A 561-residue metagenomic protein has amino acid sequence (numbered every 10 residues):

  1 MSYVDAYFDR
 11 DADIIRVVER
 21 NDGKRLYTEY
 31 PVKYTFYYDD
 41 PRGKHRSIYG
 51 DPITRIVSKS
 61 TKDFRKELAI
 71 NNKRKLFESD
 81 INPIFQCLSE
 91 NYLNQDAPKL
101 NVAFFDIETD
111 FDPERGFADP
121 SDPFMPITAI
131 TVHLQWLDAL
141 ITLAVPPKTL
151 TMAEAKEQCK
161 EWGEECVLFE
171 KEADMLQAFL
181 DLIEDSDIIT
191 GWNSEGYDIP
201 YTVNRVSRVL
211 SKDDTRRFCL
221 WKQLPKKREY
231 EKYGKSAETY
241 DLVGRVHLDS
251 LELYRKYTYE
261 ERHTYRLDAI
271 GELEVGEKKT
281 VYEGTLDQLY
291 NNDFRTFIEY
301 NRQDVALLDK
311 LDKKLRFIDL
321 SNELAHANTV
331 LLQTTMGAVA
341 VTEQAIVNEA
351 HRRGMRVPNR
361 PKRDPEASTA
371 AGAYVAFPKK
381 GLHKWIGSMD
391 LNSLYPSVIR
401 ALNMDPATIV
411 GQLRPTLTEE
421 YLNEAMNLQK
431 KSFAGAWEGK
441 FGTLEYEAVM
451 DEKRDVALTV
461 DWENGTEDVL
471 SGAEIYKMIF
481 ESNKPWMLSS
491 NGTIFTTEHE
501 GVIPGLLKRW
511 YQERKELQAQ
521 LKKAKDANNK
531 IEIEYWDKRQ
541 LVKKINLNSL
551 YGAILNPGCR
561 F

Functional and structural regions predicted by a protein language model:
M1-I81, E184, R208-D241, G276 (+11 more regions): Non-catalytic nucleic-acid-binding interfaces of large nucleic-acid enzymes and RNP effectors
V4-H45, F85, S89-I188: Conserved RNase H-like, two-metal-ion catalytic cores of nucleic-acid enzymes
S60-N71, K75-N82, D405, T418-F561: Conserved catalytic core of nucleic-acid polymerases
I81, N94-E114, W221-G234, E238-Y240 (+1 more regions): Extended, Lys/Arg-enriched charged tracts that mediate electrostatic binding to polyanionic substrates
D119-S121, P200-D213, A325-H326, A401-T408: Short secondary-structure boundary/capping segments
A139-V145, T149-E170, I189, I199 (+1 more regions): Active-site-proximal helix-loop-helix substrate-binding element of RNase H-like nuclease domains
D187-E195, L324: Short glycine-rich phosphate-binding loop at a beta-alpha junction
D287-S432, L521, N529-F561: Common nucleic-acid-contacting/processivity interface regions adjacent to the catalytic cores of nucleic-acid enzymes
